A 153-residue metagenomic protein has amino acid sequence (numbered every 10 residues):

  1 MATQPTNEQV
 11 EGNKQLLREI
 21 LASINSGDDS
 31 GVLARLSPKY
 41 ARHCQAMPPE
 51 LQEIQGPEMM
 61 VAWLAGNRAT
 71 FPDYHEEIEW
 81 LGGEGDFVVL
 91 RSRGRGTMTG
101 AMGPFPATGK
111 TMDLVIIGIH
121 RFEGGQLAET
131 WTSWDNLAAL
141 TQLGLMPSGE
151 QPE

Functional and structural regions predicted by a protein language model:
M1-E153: C-terminal and inter-domain tail/linker signature
